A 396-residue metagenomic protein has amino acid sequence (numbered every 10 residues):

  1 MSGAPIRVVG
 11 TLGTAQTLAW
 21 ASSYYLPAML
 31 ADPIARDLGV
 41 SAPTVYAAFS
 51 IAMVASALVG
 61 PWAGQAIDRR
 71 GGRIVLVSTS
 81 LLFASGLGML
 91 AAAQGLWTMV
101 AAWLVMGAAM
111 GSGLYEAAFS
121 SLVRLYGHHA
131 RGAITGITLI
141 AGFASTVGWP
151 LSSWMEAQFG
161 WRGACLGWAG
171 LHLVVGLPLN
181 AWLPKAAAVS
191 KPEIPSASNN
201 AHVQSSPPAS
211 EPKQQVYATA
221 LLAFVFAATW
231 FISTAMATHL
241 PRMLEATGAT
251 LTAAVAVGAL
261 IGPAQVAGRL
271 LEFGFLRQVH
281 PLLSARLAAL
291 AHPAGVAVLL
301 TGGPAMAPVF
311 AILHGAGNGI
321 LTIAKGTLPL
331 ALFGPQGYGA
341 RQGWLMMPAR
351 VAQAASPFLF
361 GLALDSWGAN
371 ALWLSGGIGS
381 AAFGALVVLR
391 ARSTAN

Functional and structural regions predicted by a protein language model:
R7-A42, V59-A63, W149, T234-P241: Extracytoplasmic
P27-A31, Q215-A267: Extracytoplasmic gate region of multi-pass secondary transporters
L58-L96: Conserved MFS/SLC helix-loop-helix module at the cytosolic interface between two early adjacent transmembrane helices
V59-G71, G268-P281, L364-D365: Helix-to-loop junctions at the C-terminal end of transmembrane segments in multipass secondary transporters
S112-Y126, I320-F333: Intracellular juxtamembrane helix-capping segments at the cytosolic ends of symmetry-related transmembrane helices
I137-A188: Helix-loop-helix hairpin linking two adjacent transmembrane segments in secondary transporters
S145, P335-W367: A late C-terminal transmembrane helix in Major Facilitator Superfamily
A259-Q265, V279-L328: C-terminal transmembrane helical hairpin of 12-TM major facilitator-type secondary transporters
